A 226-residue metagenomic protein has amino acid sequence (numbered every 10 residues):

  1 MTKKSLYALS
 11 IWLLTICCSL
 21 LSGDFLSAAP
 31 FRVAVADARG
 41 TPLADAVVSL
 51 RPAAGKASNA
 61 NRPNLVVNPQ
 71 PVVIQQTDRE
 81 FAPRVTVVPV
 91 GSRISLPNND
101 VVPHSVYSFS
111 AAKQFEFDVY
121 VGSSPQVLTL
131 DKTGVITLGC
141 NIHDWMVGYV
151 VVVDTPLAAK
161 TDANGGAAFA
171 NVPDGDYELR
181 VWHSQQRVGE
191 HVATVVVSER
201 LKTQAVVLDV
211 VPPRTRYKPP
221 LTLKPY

Functional and structural regions predicted by a protein language model:
M1, L14-C18, K202: Intrinsically disordered/low-complexity terminal segments and short unstructured peptides
M1-Y7: N-terminal secretory signal peptides that target proteins for export/translocation
T2, C18-S19, R32, G40: A subset of signal/propeptide-processing and intrinsically disordered low-complexity segments in secreted/extracellular
Y7-L9, V33-A34: Short helix-onset patch at the extreme N-terminus, typifying the N->h transition of secretory signal peptides
A8-G23: Bacterial N-terminal signal peptides
L26-Y226: Extracytoplasmic copper-binding redox domains, predominantly the cupredoxin/blue-copper superfamily
